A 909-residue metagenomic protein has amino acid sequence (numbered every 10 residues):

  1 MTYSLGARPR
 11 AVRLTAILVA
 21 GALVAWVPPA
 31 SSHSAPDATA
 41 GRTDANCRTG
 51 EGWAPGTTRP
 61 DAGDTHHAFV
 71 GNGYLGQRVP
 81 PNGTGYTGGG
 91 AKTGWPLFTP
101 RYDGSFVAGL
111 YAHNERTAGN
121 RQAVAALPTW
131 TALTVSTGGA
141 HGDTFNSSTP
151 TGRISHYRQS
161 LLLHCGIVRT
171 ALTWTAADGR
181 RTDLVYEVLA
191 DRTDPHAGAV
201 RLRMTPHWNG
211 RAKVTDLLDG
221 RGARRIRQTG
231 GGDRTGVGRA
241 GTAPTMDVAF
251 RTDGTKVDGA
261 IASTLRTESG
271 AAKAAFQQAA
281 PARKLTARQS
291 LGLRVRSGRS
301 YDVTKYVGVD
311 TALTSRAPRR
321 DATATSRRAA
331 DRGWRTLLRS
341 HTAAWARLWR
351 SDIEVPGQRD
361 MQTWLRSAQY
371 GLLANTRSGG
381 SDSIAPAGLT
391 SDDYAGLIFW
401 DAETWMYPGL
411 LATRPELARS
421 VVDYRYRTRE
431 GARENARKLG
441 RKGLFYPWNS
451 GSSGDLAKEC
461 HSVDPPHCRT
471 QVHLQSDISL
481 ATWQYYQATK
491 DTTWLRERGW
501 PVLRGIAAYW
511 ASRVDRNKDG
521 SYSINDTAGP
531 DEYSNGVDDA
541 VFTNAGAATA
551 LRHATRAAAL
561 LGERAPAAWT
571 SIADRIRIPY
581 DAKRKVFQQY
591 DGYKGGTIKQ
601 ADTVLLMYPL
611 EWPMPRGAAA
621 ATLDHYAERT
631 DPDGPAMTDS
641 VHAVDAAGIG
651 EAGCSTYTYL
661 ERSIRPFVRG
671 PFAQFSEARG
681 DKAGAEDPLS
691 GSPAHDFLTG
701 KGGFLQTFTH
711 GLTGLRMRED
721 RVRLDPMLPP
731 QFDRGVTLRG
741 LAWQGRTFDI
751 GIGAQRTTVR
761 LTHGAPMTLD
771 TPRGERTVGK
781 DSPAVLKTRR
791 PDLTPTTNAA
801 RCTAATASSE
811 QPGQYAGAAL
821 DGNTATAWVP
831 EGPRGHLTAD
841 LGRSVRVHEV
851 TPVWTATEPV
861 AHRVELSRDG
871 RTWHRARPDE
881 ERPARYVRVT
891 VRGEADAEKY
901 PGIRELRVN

Functional and structural regions predicted by a protein language model:
M1-A35: Secretory targeting and sorting signals
P36-A395, R776-V778, A784-P791: Acidic/polar, glycine-enriched structural segments that form the non-catalytic walls/loops of the carbohydrate-binding
E115-D183, V463, D519, G653-T803: Non-catalytic C-terminal accessory modules of carbohydrate-active enzymes
A395-R513, T543-N544, L551-A554, P688 (+2 more regions): Aromatic-rich carbohydrate-recognition surfaces in CAZymes
I398-E430, L480, Q487-A488, E497 (+2 more regions): Active-site core of glycosidic bond-cleaving carbohydrate-active enzymes
G505, Y509-L561: Acidic/histidine-rich catalytic neighborhood
K682, K787-V847, V853-H862, L866-G870 (+1 more regions): Disordered, acidic Ser/Thr/Pro-rich linker "stalks" and the adjacent N-terminal cap of the next globular domain
A856-N909: Trp- and acidic/polar-enriched beta-sheet ligand-binding modules for extracellular glycan and matrix recognition
